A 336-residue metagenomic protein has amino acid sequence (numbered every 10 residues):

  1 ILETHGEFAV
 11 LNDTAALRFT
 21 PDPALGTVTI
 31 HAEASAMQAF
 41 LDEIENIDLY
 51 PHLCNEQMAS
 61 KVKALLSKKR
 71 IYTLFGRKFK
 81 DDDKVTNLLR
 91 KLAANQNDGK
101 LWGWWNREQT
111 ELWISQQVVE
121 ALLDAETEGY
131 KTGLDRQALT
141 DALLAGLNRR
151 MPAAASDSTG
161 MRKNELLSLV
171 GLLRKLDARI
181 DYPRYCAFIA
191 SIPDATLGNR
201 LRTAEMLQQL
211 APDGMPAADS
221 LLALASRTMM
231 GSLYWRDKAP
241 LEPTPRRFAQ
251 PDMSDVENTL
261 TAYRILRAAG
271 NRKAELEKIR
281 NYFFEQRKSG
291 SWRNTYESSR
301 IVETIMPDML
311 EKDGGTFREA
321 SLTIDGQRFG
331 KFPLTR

Functional and structural regions predicted by a protein language model:
I1-S158, L167, Q250-P251: Extended, solvent-exposed functional surface patches
N12-D22, D157-G160, L166-R336: Long, domain-scale non-catalytic interaction/scaffolding regions in large secretory-pathway and trafficking proteins
